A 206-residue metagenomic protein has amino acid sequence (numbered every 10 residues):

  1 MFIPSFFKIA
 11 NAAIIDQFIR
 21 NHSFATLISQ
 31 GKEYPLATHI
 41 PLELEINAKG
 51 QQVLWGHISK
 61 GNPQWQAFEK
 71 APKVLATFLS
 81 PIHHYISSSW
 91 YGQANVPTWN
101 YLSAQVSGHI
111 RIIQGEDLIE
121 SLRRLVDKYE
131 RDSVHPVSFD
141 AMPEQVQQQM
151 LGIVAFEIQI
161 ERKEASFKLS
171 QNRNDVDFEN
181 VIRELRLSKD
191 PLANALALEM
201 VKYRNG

Functional and structural regions predicted by a protein language model:
F2-T26: Short, basic/aromatic recognition patches
D16, N95, Q145-Q148: A generic local secondary-structure boundary/capping motif
N21-K60: Short beta-strand segments
S23, T38, G50-L54, K70-V74 (+2 more regions): A generic structural signal for short beta-strands and their flanking turns/coil linkers
L54-L75, R186-P191, A197-N205: An N-terminal domain-start capping segment
K60-E120: Short, structured beta-strand-loop surface elements
G115-G206: C-terminal edge-of-domain segments
